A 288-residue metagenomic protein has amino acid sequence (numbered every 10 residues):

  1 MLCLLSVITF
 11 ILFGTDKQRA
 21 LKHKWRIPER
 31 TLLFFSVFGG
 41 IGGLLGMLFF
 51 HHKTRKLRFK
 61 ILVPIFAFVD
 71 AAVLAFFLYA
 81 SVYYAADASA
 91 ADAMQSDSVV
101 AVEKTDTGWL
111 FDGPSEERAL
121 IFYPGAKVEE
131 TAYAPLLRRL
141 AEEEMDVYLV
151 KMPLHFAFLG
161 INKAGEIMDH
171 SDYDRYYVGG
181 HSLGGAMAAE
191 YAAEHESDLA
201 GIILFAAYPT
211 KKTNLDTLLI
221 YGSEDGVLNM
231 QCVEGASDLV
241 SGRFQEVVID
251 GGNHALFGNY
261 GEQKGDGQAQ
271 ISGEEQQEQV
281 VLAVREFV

Functional and structural regions predicted by a protein language model:
R30-H51: Hydrophobic, aromatic-rich membrane-embedded alpha-helical segments
E117-G125: Short beta-strand element of the alpha/beta-hydrolase
Y123, G179-A188: Gly/Ala-rich beta-loop-alpha elbow adjacent to hydrolase catalytic centers
L136, L228-L239: Short alpha-helix in the alpha/beta-hydrolase fold that links the catalytic acid
L137-F158: Conserved alpha/beta-hydrolase
V178-G179, I202: Conserved alpha/beta-hydrolase fold motif
S197-Y208, D216: A conserved short beta-strand
L219-D225: Short beta-strand/loop motif that positions the catalytic acidic residue of the alpha/beta-hydrolase fold
